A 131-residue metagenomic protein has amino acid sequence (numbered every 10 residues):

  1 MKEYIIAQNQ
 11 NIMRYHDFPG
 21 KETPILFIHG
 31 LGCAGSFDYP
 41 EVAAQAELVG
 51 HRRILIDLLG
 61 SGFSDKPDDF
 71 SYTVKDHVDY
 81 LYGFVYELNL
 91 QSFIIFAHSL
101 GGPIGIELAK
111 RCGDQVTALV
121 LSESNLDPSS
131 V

Functional and structural regions predicted by a protein language model:
M1-I12: N-terminal cap/lid segment of alpha/beta-hydrolase-fold proteins
Q10, L48-G50, L90, G113-D114: Short, well-ordered coil/turn elements that cap or connect secondary structure elements
N11, D17-F63: Conserved HGGG/HGGXW glycine-rich cap/lid loop of the alpha/beta-hydrolase fold
F37-Y39, S64-F70, S130: Conserved catalytic-core motifs of eukaryotic protein kinase domains, centered on the activation segment
P40, Y82, I106-K110: Short, hydrophobic alpha-helix immediately C-terminal to the catalytic nucleophile
E41-A46, F70-Y72, C112-G113: Glycine-rich, phosphate-binding/catalytic loops in enzymes
L55-F96: Active-site loop/oxyanion-hole signature of alpha/beta-hydrolase fold enzymes
Q91-S130: Conserved hydrolase catalytic core segment
